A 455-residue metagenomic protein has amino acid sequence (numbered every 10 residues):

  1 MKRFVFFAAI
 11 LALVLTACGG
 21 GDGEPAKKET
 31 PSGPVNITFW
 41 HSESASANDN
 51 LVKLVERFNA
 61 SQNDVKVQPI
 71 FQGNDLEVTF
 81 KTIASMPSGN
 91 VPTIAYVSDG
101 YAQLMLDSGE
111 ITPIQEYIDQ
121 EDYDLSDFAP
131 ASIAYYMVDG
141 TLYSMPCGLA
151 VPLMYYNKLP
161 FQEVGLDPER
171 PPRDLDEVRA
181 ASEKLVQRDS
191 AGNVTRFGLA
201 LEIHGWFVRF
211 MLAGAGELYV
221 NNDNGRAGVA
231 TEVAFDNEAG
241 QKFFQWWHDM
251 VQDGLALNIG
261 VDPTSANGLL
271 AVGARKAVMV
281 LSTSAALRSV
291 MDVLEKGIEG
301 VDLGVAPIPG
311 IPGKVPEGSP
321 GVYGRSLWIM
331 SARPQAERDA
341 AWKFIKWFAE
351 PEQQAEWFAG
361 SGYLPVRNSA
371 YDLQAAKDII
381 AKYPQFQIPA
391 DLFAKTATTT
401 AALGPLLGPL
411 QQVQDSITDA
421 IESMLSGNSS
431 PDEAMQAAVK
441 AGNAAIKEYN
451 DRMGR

Functional and structural regions predicted by a protein language model:
M1-T38, A60, E433-Q436, K440-R455: Short, low-complexity disordered leader/linker segments with a strong preference for bacterial N-terminal type II
E56, S61, K66, I83 (+5 more regions): Extracytoplasmic/periplasmic substrate-recognition and gating elements
R57-F128, A134-M137, Q162-R173, L270-V272 (+4 more regions): Extracytoplasmic "Venus flytrap"/periplasmic binding protein-like
A84-S85, V91-T93, Y123-P160, R196-G198 (+2 more regions): A structural signal for short loop-to-beta-strand junctions that line the ligand-binding cleft of periplasmic/secreted
D99-L153, R179, L201, F210-G214 (+4 more regions): Hinge/lid segment of periplasmic solute-binding proteins
A131, L303-G310, A359-S416, S423 (+1 more regions): Long, aromatic- and glycine/proline-rich binding clefts that accommodate carbohydrate-like moieties
V138-C147, P152, E177-E232, A277: Extracytoplasmic/periplasmic solute-binding protein
A180-E183, R226-V261, I308-I311: Glycine-centered hinge/linker elements that transmit conformational signals in sensory and ligand-binding systems
